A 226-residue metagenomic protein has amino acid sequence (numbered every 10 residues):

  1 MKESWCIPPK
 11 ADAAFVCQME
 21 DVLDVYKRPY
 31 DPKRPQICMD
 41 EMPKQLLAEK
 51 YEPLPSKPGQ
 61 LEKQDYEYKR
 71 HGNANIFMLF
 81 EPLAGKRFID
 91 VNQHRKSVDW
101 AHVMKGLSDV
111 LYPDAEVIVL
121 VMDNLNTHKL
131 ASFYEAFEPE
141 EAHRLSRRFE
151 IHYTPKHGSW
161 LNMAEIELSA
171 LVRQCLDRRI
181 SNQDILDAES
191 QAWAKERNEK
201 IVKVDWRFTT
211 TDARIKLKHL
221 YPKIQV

Functional and structural regions predicted by a protein language model:
M1-R70, V226: Charge-mixed, compositionally biased segments that are often intrinsically disordered regulatory tracts
A11, K50, I185-V226: C-terminal domain-tail junction helix/linker
I37-M39, V119-M122, H152-T154, R207-F208: Short beta-strand segments
C38-D40, L79, G85, M104 (+4 more regions): Mobile genetic element proteins and their domesticated derivatives, centered on retroelements and DNA transposons
K57-V117: Electropositive, glycine- and tryptophan-enriched low-complexity nucleic-acid-binding patches
K63-K69, E141-M163, R178-N182: RNase H-like polynucleotidyl transferase catalytic core
R87, K156, A164-Q183, E196-K200: Active-site proximal helix-loop segment of RNase H-like, two-metal nucleases, encompassing DDE(D)
A115-H128: Acidic/histidine-rich, metal-coordinating catalytic segments
